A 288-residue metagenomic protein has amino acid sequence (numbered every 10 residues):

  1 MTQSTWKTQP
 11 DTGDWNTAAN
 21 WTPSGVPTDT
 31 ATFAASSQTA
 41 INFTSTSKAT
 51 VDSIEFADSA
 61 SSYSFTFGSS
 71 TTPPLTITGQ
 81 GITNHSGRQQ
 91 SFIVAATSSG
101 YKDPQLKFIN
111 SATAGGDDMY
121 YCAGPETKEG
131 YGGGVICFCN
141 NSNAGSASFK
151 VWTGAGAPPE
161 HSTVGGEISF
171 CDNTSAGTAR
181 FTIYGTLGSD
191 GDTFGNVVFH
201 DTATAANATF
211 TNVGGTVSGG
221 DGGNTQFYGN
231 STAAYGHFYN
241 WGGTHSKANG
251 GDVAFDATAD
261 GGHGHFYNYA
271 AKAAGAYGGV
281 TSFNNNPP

Functional and structural regions predicted by a protein language model:
M1, A206, A234, A270-A271 (+1 more regions): Intrinsically disordered, low-complexity tandem-repeat regions
M1-N143, K150-G165, S169-T174, L187 (+5 more regions): Solvent-exposed adhesion/ligand-recognition segments of exported proteins
T127-K128, G154-H161, Y184-D192, V213-G220 (+2 more regions): Acidic/polar low-complexity surface segments
G130-G134, S162-G165, F210, F238 (+2 more regions): Intrinsically disordered, low-complexity polar segments enriched in Ser/Thr/Pro and acidic
N143-V151, S175-A179, I183-G185, T204-A208 (+4 more regions): Beta-strand-enriched cores of mature, soluble protein domains
